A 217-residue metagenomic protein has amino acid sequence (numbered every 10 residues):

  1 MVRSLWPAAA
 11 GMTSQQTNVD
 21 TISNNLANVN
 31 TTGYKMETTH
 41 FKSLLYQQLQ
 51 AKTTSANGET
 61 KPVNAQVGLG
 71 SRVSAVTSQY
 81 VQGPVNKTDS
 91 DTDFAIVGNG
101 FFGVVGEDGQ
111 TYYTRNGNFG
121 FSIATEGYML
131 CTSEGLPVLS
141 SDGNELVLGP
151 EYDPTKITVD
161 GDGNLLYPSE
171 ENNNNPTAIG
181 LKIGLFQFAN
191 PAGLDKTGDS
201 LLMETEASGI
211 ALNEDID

Functional and structural regions predicted by a protein language model:
M1-D217: Amphipathic alpha-helical polymerization modules
